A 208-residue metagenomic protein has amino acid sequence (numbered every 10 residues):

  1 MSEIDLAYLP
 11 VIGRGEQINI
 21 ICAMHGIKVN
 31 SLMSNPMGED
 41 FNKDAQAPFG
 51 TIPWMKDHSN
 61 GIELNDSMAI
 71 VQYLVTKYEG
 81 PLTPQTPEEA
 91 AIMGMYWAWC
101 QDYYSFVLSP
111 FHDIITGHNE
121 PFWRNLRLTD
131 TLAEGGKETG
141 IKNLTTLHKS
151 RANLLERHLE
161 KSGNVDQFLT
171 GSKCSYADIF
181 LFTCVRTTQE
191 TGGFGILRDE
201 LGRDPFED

Functional and structural regions predicted by a protein language model:
M1-E138: GST-like domain detector, emphasizing the conserved glutathione-binding G-site in the N-terminal thioredoxin-like
C100-E207: GST-like fold's C-terminal all-alpha helical module
